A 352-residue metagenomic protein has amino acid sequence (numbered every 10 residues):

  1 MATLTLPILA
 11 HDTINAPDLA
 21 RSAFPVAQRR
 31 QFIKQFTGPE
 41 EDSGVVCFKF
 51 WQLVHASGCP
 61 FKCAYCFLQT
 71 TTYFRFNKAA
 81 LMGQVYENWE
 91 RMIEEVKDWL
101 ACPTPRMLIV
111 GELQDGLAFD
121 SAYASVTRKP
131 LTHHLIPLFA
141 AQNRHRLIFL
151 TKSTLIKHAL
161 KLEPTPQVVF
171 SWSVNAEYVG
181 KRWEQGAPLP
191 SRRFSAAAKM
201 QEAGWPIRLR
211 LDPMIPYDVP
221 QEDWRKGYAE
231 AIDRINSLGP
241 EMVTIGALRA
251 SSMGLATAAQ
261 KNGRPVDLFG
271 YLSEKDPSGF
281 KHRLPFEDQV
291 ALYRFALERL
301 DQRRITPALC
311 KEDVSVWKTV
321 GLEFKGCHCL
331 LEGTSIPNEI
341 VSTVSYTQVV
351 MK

Functional and structural regions predicted by a protein language model:
A2-F36: A broadly conserved sequence feature marking short terminus-proximal activation segments in nucleic acid-centric
A23-W51, A64-S171, K199: Conserved Radical SAM active-site core
L53-C63: Cysteine-centered iron-sulfur cluster-binding motifs in ferredoxin-type domains/subunits of redox enzymes
R106-V110, L147-F149, F170-W172, I207-L211 (+2 more regions): Hydrophobic faces of well-ordered beta-strands that scaffold small-molecule active sites in alpha/beta enzyme cores
L113-D120, S153-H158, V168-P188, P213-D218 (+2 more regions): Conserved radical SAM core fold
A187-M200: Glycine-rich S-adenosyl-L-methionine
P220-N236: Catalytic cores of alpha/beta
D233-K352: Auxiliary Fe-S-binding modules of radical SAM enzymes
